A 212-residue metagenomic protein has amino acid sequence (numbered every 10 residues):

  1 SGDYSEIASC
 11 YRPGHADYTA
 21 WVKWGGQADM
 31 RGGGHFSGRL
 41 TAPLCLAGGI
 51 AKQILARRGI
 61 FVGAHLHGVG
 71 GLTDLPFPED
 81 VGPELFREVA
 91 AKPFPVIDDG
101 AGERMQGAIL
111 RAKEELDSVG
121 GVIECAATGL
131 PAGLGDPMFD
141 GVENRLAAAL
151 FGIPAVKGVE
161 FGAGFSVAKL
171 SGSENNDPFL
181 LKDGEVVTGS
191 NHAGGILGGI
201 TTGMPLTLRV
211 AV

Functional and structural regions predicted by a protein language model:
S1-T19: Glycine-rich, N-terminal phosphate-binding loop and its surrounding beta-alpha-beta segment
G2, A8, A101-E103, F151-A155 (+1 more regions): Short secondary-structure boundary segments
G2, R31, K182-V186: Generic detector of short alpha-helix boundary/capping microenvironments and adjacent low-complexity segments
S5-E6, A64-L66, V186-G189: Short, well-ordered strand-loop elements centered on a beta-strand within folded domains, enriched for acidic residues
H15-T19, G34, T41-A42, K52 (+2 more regions): Short, surface-exposed linear patches
V22-M138: Glycine-rich, mobile lid/loop segments that gate access to catalytic sites or pores
C45, E115-V212: Glycine-rich anion/phosphate-binding loop at the beta-strand->alpha-helix junction
